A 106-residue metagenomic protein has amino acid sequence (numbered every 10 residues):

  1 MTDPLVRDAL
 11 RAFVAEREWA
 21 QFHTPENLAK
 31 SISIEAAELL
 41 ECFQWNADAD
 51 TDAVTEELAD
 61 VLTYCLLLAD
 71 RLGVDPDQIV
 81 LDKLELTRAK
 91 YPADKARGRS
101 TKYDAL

Functional and structural regions predicted by a protein language model:
M1-L106: Flexible "arm" and connector segments at domain edges
